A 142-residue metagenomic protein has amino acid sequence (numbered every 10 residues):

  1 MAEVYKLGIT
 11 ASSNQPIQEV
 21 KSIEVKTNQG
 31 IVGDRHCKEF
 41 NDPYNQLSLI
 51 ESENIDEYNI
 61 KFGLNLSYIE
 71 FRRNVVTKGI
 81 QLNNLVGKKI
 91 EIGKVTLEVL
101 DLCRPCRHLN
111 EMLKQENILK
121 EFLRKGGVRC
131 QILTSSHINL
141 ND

Functional and structural regions predicted by a protein language model:
M1-D142: Metal-cofactor-dependent catalytic cores
